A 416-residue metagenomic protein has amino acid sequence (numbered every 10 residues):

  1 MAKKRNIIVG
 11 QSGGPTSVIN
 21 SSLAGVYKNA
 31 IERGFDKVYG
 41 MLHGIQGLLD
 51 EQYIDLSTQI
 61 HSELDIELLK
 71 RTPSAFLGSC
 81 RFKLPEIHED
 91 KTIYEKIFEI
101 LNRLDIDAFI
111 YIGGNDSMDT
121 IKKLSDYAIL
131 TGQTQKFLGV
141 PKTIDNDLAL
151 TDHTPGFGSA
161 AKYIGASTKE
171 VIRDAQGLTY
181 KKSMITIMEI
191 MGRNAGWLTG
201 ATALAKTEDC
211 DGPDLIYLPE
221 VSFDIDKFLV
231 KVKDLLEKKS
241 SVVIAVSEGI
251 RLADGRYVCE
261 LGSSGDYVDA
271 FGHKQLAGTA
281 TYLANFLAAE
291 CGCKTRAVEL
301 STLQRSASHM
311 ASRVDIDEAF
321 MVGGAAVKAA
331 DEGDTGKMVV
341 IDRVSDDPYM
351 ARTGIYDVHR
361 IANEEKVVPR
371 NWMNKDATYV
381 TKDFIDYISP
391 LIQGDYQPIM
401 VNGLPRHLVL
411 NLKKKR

Functional and structural regions predicted by a protein language model:
A2-I54: N-terminal phosphate-binding or glycine-rich loops at protein starts, especially the Walker A/P-loop of NTPases
K3-V9, L69-K83, K142-D152, K182-M184 (+1 more regions): Gly-rich Lys/Arg/Thr-decorated short loops/hinges at beta-loop-alpha junctions or inter-strand turns that position
S12-G14, M41-G47, R81-F82, G114-N115 (+6 more regions): Short, ordered loop/turn segments at secondary-structure junctions
T16-V26, L48-L49, I93-E95, N115-K123 (+5 more regions): Short glycine/serine/threonine-rich phosphate/pyrophosphate-binding segments that cradle anionic phosphate groups
V38, I100, A108-G113, D119-T134 (+2 more regions): Accessory alpha-helical/coil subdomains and C-terminal extensions that flank or cap enzyme catalytic cores
E51-D107, D116, I144, K169: Glycine-rich oxoanion-binding loops at beta->alpha junctions
C259-R416: C-terminal non-catalytic interaction/assembly regions of soluble proteins
